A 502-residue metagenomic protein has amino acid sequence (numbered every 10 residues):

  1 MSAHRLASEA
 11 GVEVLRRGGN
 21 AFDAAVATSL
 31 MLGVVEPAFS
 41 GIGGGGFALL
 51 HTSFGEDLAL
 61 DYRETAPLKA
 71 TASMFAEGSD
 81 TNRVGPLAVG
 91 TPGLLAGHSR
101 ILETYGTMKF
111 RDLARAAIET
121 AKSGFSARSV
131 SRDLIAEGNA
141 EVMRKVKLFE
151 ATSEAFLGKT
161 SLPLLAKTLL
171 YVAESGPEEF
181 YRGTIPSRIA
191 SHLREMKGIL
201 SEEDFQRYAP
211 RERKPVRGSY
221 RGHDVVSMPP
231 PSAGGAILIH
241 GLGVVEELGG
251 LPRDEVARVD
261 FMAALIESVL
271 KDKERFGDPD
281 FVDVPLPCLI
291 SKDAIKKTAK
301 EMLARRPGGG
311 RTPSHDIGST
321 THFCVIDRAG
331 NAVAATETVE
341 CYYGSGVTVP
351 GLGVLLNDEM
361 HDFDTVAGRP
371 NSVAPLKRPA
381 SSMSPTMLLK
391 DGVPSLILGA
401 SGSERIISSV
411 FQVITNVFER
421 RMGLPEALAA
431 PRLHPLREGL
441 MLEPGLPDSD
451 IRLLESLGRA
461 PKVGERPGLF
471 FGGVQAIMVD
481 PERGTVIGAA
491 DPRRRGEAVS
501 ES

Functional and structural regions predicted by a protein language model:
M1-E9, E13, G19-R182, P186-P229 (+5 more regions): Noncatalytic scaffold domains of N-terminal-nucleophile
V34-G41, G45-L58, I199-S201, N331-L396 (+1 more regions): Active-site rim segments in enzyme catalytic domains, especially the processed small/beta chain of N-terminal
L162, G249-V339, L352, E359: Internal maturation/activation junctions in enzymes
E212, I317-T320, S381-M383: Short, small/polar residue-rich loop motifs at catalytic or cofactor-binding pockets
V226-G235, T320-C324, A334-V347, A400-I406: Glycine-rich phosphate/pyrophosphate-binding beta-alpha loops
G235-G250, L388-L396, G402-L428: M16/insulysin-pitrilysin zinc metalloprotease superfamily fold
V259, A329, K377, V410 (+1 more regions): Extended C-terminal subregions enriched in glycine
